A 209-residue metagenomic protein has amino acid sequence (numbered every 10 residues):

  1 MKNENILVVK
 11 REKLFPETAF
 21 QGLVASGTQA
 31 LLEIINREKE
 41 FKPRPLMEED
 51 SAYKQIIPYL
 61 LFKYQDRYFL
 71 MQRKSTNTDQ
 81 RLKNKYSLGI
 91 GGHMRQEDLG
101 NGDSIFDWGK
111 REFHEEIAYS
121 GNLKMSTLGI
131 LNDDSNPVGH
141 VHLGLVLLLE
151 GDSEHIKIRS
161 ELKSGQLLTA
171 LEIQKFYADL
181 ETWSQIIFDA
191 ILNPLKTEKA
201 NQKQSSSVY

Functional and structural regions predicted by a protein language model:
M1, S51-K54, G139-V141: A short catalytic or substrate-binding loop motif that flags glycine-/basic-rich loops and adjacent residues that bind
K2-I6: Extreme N-terminal starter segment of soluble prokaryotic enzymes
L7-E12, R44, N84-E97, G129-D134 (+1 more regions): Nudix hydrolase/Nudix homology domain
L14-F20: Short N-terminal binding/cap micro-motifs at the start of the first secondary-structure element
Q21-R67, R73-N77: Acidic, metal-coordinating catalytic segment for phosphate/diphosphate chemistry, firing primarily on the Nudix
R67-E112: Conserved Nudix-box catalytic region and its N-terminal flanking loop in Nudix hydrolases and closely related
E115, Y119: Acidic, glycine-rich loop-and-strand cores that form catalytic or ligand-binding grooves in diverse globular domains
S120-G129: A short coil-to-beta-strand element that immediately follows conserved catalytic motifs
